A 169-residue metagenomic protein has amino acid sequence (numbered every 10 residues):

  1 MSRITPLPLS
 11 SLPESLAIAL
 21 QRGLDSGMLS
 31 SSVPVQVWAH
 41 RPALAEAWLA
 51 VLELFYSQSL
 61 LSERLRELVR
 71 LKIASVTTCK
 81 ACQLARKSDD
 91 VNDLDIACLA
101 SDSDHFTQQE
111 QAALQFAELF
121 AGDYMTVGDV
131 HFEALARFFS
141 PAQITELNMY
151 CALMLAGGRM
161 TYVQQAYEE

Functional and structural regions predicted by a protein language model:
M1-E169: Hydrophobic alpha-helical segments
